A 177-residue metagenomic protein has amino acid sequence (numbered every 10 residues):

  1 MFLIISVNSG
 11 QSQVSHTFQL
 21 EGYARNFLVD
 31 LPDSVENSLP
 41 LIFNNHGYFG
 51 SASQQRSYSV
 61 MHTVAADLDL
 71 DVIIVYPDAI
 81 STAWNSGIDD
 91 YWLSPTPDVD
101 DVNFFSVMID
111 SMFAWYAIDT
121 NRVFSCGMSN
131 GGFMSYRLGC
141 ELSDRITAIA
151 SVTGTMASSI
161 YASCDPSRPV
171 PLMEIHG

Functional and structural regions predicted by a protein language model:
N8-L41, R56-S59, T63-V64, V72-I73 (+2 more regions): A domain-start/cap signature at the N-terminus of enzymes
D33-E36, S86-N130, C140-S143: Gly/Ser-rich "nucleophile elbow"/oxyanion-hole loop immediately N-terminal to the catalytic nucleophile in hydrolases
L39, H46-S51: Active-site glycine-rich loops that stabilize anionic/oxyanionic intermediates across multiple enzyme folds
I42-N44, I74, L172: Hydrophobic beta-strand anchors of alpha/beta hydrolase catalytic cores
L70-T82: Conserved alpha/beta-hydrolase
P166-L172: Short, proline-enriched alpha-helix->beta-strand connector loops that line the catalytic pocket of alpha/beta-hydrolase
E174-H176: Short beta-strand/loop motif that positions the catalytic acidic residue of the alpha/beta-hydrolase fold
